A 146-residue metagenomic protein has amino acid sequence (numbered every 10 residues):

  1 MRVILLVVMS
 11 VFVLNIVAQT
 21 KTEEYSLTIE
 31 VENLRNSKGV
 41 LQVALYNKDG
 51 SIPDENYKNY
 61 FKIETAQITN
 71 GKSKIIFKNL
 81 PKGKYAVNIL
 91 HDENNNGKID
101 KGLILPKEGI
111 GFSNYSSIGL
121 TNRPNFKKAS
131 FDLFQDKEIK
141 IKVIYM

Functional and structural regions predicted by a protein language model:
M1-E23: Bacterial Sec-dependent N-terminal signal peptides
Q19-K48, K101-M146: Primarily secretory-pathway and cell-envelope proteins
N33, F77-N79: Short, flexible loop/turn segments at beta-strand junctions in immunoglobulin-like and fibronectin type III
N36, N70, P81-K82: Surface-exposed loops/turns
A44-I63: Short amphipathic beta-strand segments in non-cytosolic proteins
K62-Q67, I76, I118, K128-F131: Beta-strand-rich interaction surfaces with strong enrichment in secreted/lumenal proteins
G83-I89: A short tyrosine-centered beta-strand micro-motif
E93-K101: Acidic, glycine-anchored loop motifs typical of Ca2+
